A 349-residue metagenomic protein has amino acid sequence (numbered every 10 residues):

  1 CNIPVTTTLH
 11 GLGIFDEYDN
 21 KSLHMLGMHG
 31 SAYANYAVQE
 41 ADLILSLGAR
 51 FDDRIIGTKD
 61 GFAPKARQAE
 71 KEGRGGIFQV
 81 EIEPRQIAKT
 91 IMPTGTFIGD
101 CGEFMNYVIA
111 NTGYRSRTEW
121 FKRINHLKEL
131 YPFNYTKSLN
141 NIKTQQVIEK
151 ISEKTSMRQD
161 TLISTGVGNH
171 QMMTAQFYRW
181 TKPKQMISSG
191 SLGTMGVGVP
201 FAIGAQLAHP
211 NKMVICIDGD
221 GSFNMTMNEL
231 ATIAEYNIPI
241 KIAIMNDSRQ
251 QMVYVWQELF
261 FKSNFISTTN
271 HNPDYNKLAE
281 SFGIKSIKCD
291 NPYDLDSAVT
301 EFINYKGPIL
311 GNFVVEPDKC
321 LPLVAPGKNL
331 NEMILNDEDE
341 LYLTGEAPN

Functional and structural regions predicted by a protein language model:
I3-L9, F78-E81, I240-N246: Short internal beta-strands
T6-E17, R179, H209: Conserved catalytic cysteine-centered active-site region of acyl-thioester-dependent Claisen-condensing enzymes
G11-R123, V299: Glycine-rich, acidic loop regions that bind phosphate or pyrophosphate groups
L26, A88-T90, T96-I98, M105-V108 (+1 more regions): Thiamine diphosphate
G27-A34, V38, F97-C101, M105 (+7 more regions): Generic structural signal for well-ordered, non-membrane alpha-helical segments in soluble metabolic enzymes
V38-A41, K150-Q159, Q206-N211, E301-Y305: Glycine-rich phosphate/diphosphate-binding loops that line cofactor/substrate pockets in enzymes
L43, L162, M213-I215: Structural motif
N125-P200, A205: Active-site diphosphate/adenylate-binding microenvironment
